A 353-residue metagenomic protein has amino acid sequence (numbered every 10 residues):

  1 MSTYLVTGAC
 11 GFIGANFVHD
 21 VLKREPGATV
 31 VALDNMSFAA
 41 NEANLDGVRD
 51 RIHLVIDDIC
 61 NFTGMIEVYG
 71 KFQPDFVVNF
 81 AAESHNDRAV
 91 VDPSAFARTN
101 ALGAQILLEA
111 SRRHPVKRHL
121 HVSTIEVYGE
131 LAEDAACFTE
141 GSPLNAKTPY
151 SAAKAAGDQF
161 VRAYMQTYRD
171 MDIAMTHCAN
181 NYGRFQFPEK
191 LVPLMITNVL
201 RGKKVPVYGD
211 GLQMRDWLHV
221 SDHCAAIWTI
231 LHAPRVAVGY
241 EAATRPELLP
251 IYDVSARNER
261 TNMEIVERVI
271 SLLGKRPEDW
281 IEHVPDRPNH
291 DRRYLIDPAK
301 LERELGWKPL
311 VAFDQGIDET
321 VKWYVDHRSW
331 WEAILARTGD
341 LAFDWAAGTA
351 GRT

Functional and structural regions predicted by a protein language model:
M1-N181, L231, R292-R293, E319 (+2 more regions): N-terminal Rossmann-like NAD(P)+-binding domain of SDR-like oxidoreductases, especially those catalyzing
G8, F12, T148, K190 (+3 more regions): Amphipathic alpha-helical recognition patches that constitute DNA-binding helices
C10-I13, L131, F185, G211-Q213 (+1 more regions): Gly/Ser/Thr-rich beta-alpha loop segments that engage phosphate groups in nucleotides
V48, D134, R184-P188, N258 (+2 more regions): Residue-level signature of the cytosolic catalytic core of signaling kinases
D57, V199-T353: C-terminal substrate-binding subdomain of Rossmann-fold SDR/epimerase-dehydratase oxidoreductases
T63, D75, D87, S94 (+8 more regions): Residues in well-ordered alpha-helical elements
K117-L120, G129-E133, Q186, L200 (+1 more regions): Proline-centered turn/helix-capping motifs that create local helix->coil transitions or kinks
A156, F160, Y164, M195 (+2 more regions): Hydrophobic alpha-helix immediately C-terminal to the catalytic Tyr-X-X-X-Lys motif of short-chain
